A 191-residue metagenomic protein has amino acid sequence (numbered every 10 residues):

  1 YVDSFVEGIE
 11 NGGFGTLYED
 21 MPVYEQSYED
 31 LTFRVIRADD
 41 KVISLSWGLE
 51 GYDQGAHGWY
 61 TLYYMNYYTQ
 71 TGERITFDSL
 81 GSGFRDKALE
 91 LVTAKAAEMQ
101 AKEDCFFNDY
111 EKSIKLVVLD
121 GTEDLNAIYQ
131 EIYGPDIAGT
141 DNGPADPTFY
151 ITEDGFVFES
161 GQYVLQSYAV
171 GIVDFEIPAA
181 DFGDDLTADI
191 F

Functional and structural regions predicted by a protein language model:
Y1-F191: Compositionally biased intrinsically disordered regions enriched in Thr/Gly
